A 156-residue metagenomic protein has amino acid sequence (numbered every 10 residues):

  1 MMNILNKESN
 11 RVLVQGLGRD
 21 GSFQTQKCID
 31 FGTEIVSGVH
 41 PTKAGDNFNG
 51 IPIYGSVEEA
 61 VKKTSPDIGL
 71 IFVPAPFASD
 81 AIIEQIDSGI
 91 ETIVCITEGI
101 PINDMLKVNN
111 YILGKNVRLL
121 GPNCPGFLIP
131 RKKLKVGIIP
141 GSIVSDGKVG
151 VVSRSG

Functional and structural regions predicted by a protein language model:
N10-F23, G150-G156: Glycine-rich adenosine-cofactor-binding loop
L17, V39-A44, P76, T97-P101 (+1 more regions): Short, ordered loop/turn segments at secondary-structure junctions
S22, D30-F48, P122: NAD(P)-binding Rossmann-fold cofactor-contacting core
T25, V57, I82-I86: Generic hydrophobic/aromatic pocket-lining and core-packing "Φ" positions
S37-H40, I93-C95, R118-I129, S153: General beta-strand structural signal in soluble alpha/beta enzymes
K62-K63, I68, F72-G99: Rossmann-fold NAD(P) dinucleotide-binding segment
E98-L120: Rossmann-fold NAD(P)-binding glycine/threonine-rich loop
I129-G156: Conserved anion/nucleotide-ligand pocket segment
